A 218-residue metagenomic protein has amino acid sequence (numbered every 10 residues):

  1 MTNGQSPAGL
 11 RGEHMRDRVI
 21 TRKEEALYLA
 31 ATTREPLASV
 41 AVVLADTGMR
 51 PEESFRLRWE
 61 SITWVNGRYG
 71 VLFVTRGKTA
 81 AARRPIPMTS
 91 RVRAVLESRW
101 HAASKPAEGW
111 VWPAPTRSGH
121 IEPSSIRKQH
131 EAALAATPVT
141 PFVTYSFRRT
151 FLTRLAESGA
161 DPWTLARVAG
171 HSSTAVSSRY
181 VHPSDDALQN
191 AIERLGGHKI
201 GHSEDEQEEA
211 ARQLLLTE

Functional and structural regions predicted by a protein language model:
T2-G9, R18, R22-L27, T47 (+3 more regions): Conserved tyrosine-mediated DNA breakage-rejoining catalytic core shared by Y-recombinases
G4-P7, R16-V19, A114-S118, E193-E218: C-terminal secondary-structure termini that scaffold catalytic or DNA-interacting sites
D17-T21, T32-T33, V43, E122 (+2 more regions): Residue-level marker of regulatory loop/turn positions in helix-turn-helix DNA-binding domains and in histidine
V19, R76-A81, P162, A169-R194: Catalytic-site neighborhood detector that most strongly recognizes the C-terminal catalytic loop/helix of tyrosine
R22-K23, T89-T140: Active-site/catalytic core of tyrosine-dependent DNA strand-transfer enzymes
E25, P36-A38, P123, R127 (+2 more regions): Short, leucine-enriched amphipathic alpha-helices that occur as contiguous helical runs
A30, R56, W64, H182 (+1 more regions): Phosphate-coordinating loops and pocket residues in cytosolic domains that bind phosphorylated ligands
S39-V42, D46-E53, S146-S172, R179: C-terminal catalytic core of tyrosine-transesterase DNA break-rejoin enzymes
